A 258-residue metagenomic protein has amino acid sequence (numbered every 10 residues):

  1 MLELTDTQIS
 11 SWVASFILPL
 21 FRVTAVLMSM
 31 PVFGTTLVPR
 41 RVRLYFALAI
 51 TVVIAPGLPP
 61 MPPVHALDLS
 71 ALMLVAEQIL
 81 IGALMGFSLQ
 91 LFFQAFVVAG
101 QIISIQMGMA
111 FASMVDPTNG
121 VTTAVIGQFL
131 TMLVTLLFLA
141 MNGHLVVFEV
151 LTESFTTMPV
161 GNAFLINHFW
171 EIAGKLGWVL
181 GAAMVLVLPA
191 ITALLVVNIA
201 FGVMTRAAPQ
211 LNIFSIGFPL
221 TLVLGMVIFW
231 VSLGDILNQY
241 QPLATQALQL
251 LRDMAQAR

Functional and structural regions predicted by a protein language model:
M1-R258: Hydrophobic alpha-helical segments and their helix-loop boundaries in membrane and membrane-proximal proteins
